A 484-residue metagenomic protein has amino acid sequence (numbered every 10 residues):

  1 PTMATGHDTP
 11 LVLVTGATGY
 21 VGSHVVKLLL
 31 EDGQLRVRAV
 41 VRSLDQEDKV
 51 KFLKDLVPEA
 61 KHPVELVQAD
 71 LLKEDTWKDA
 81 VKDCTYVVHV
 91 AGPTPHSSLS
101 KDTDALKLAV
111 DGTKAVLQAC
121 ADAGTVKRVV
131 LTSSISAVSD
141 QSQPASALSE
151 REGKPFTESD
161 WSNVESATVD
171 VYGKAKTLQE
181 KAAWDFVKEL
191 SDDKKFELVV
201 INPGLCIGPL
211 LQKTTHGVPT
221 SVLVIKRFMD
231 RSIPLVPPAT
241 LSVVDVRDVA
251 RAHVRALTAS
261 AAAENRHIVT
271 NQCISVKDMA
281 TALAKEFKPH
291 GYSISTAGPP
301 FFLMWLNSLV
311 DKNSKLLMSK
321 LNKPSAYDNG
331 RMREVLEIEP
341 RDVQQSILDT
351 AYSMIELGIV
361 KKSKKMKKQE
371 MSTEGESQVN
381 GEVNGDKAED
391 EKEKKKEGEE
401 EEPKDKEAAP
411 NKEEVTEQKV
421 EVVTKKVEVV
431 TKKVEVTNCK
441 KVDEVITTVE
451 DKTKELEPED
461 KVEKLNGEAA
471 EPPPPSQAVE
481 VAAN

Functional and structural regions predicted by a protein language model:
T5, R333, R341-N484: Amphipathic terminal alpha-helices
T5-G6, I225-P234, A239-H267, Q272: Alpha-helical substrate-binding/gating segment
T5-L35: N-terminal Rossmann NAD(P)H-binding glycine-rich loop of SDR-like oxidoreductase domains
S43-D111, A123: NAD(P)H-binding glycine-rich loop region in Rossmannoid oxidoreductase-like domains and their noncatalytic homologs
H89, P93, L99-Y172, S191-D192: Conserved Rossmann-fold NAD(P)-dependent oxidoreductase catalytic core, especially the SDR/UDP-sugar
V164-L198: Active-site Tyr-X1-5-Lys
D192-K194, G208-V222, A256-R266: Glycine/proline-rich active-site loop of Rossmann-fold NAD(P)-dependent oxidoreductases
H267-I268, Q272-A326: Terminal hydrophobic/aromatic helix or amphipathic segment near a protein terminus
